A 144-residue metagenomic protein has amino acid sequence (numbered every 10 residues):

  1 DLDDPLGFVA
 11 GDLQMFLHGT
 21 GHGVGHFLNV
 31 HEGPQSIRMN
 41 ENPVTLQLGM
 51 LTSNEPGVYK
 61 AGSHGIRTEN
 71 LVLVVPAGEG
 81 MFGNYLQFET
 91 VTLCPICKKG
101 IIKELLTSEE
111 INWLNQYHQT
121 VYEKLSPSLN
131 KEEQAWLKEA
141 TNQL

Functional and structural regions predicted by a protein language model:
D1-G23, N29, P43-V44: Gly/Pro-rich turn-and-neighbor structural signature
F27-L144: Charged, cofactor-coupling segments
